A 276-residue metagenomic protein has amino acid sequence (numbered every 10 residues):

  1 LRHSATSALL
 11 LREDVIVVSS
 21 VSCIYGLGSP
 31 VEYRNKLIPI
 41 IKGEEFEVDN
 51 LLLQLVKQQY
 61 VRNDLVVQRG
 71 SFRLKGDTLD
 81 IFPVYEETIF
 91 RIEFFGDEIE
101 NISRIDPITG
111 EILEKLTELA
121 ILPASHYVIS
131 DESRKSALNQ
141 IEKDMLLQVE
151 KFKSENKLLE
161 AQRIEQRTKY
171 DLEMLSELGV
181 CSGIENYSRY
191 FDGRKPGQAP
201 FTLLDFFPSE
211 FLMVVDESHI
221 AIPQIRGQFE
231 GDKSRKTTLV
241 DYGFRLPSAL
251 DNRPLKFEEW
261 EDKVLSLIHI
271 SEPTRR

Functional and structural regions predicted by a protein language model:
L1-S271, R275-R276: ASCE RecA-like P-loop NTPase motor cores that couple ATP hydrolysis to mechanical translocation on nucleic acids
